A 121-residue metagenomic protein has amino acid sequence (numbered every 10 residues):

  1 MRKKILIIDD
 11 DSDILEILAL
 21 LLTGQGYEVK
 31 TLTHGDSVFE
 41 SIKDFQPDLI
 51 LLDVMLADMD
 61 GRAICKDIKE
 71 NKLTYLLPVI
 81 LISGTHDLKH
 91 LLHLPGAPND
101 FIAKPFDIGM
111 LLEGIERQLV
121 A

Functional and structural regions predicted by a protein language model:
L15, A57: The feature encodes the CheY-like receiver
E16-G24: Charged docking surfaces used in two-component/phosphorelay signaling
G26-H34, S41: Short hydrophobic/Thr-rich beta-strand motif most characteristic of the beta2 strand and flanking loop of CheY-like
Q46-D48, L73-P78: His-Asp phosphorelay/catalytic-motif detector in bacterial-type signaling
D53: Active-site residues of response regulator receiver
F106-I115: C-terminal output helix
